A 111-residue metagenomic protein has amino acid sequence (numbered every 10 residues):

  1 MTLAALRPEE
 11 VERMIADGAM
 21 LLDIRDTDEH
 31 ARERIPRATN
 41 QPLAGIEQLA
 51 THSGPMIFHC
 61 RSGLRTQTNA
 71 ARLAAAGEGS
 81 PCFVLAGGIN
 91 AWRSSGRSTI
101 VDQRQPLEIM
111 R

Functional and structural regions predicted by a protein language model:
M1-M20, I24-M56, L64-R111: Rhodanese-like catalytic fold shared by cysteine-dependent sulfurtransferases and DSP/PTP-type phosphatases
H59: Short, surface-exposed ligand- or partner-binding patches at beta-edge/loop junctions that are enriched in aromatics
